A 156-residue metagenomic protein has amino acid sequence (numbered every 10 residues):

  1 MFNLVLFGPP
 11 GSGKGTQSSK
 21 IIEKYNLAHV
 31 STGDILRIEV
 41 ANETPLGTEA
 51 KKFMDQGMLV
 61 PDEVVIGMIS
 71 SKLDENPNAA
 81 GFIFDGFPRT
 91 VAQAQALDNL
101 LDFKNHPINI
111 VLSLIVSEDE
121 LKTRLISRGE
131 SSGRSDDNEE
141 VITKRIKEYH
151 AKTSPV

Functional and structural regions predicted by a protein language model:
M1-V156: Glycine-rich phosphate-binding loop of ATP-dependent small-molecule kinases
